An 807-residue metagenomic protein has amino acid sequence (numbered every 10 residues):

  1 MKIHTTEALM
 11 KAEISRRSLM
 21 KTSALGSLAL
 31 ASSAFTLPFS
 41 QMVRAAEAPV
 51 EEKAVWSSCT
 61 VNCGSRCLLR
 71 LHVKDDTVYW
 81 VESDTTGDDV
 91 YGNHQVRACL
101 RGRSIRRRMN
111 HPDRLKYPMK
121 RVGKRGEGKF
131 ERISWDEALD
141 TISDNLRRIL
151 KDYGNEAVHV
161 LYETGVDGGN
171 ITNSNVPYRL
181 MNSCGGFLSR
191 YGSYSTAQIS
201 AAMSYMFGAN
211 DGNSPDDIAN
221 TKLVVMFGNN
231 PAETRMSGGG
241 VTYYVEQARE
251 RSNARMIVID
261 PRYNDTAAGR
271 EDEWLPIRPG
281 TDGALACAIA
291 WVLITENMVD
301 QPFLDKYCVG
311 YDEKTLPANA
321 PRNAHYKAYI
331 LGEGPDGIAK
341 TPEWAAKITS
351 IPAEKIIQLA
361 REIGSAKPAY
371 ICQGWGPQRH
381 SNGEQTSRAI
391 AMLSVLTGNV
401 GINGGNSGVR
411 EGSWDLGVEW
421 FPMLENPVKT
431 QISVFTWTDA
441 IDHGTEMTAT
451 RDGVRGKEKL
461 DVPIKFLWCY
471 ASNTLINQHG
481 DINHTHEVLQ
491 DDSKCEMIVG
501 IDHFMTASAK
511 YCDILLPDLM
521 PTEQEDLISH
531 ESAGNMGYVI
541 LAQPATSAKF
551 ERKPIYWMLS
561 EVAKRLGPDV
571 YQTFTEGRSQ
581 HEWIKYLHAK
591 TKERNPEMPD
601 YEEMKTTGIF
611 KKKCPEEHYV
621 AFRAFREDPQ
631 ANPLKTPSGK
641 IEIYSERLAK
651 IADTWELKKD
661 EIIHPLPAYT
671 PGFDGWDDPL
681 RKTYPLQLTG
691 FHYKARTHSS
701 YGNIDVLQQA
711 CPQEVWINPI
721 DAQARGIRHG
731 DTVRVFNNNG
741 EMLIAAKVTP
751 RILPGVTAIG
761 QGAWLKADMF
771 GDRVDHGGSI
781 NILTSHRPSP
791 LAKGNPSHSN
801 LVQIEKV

Functional and structural regions predicted by a protein language model:
K2-I3, S174-I259, T266, A284 (+4 more regions): Extended redox/cofactor-interaction regions of prokaryotic respiratory oxidoreductases
K2-M298, A324, E343, K465 (+4 more regions): N-terminal export/assembly segments and adjacent metallocofactor-ligating motifs of anaerobic energy-metabolism
R262-A366: Long, well-ordered, tryptophan-enriched scaffold segments
E271-I277, G537-A548: Short beta-alpha connecting loops at secondary-structure transitions that line or flank enzyme active sites
K306-V309, I363, N406-G417, T575-K590 (+1 more regions): A glycine-rich phosphate-binding loop feature that marks nucleotide/adenosyl-phosphate handling sites
R322-I441: Active-site phosphate/pyrophosphate-binding segments
E496-M497, P544-A563: Phosphate/diphosphate-binding loops
I555-T607, S699-Y701, D705-W716, I720-V807: Long, contiguous, secondary-structure-rich segments that constitute the structural scaffold of globular domains
